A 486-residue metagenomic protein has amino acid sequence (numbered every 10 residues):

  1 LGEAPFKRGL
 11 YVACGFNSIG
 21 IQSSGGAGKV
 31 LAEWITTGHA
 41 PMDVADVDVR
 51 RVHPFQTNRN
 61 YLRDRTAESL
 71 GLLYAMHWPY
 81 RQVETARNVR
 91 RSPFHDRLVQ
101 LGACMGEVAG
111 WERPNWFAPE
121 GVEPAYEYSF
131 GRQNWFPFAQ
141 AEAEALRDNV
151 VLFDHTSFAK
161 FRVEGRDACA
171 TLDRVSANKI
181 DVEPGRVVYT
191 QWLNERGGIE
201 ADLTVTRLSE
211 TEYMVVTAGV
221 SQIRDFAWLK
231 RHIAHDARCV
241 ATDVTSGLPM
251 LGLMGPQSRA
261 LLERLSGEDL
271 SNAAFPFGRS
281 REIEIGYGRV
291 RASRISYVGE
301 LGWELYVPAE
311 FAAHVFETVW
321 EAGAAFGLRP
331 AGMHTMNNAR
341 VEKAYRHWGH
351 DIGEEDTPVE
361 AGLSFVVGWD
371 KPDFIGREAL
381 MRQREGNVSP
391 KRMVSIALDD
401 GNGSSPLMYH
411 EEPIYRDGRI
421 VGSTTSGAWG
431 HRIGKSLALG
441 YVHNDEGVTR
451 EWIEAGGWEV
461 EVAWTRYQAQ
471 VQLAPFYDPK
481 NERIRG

Functional and structural regions predicted by a protein language model:
L1-V12, I19, N194, P406-P413: FAD-binding beta-loop-beta segment adjacent to the flavin cofactor pocket
L10, I21, W458-V460: Ligand-binding pocket scaffold of soluble enzyme catalytic domains
V12-C14, V216: Short glycine-rich or small-residue beta-strand-to-loop segments that form or flank ligand, phosphate, metal/Fe-S
G20-A27, L31, F311, A438: Catalytic-loop motifs flanking and including active-site residues across diverse enzymes
Q22-S24, T37, Q82, V89: Extreme N-terminal leader/targeting regions
S24-A45: Internal hydrophobic alpha-helix adjacent to the cofactor/substrate pocket in enzyme cavities
M42-G486: Glycine/proline-enriched, intrinsically flexible loops and inter-domain linkers
